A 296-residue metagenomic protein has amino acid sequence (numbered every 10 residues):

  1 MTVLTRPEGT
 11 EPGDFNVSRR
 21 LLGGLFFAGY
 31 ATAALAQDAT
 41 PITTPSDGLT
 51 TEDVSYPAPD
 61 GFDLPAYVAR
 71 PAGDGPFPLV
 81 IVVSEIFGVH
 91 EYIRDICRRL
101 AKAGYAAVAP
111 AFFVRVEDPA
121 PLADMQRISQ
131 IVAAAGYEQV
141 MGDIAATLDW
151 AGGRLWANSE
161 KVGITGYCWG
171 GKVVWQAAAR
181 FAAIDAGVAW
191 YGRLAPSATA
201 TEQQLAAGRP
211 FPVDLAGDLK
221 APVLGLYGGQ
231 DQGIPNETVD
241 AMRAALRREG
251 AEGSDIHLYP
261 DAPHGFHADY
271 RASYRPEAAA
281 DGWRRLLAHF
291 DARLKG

Functional and structural regions predicted by a protein language model:
M1-V17: N-terminal secretory signal peptides
A39-A72: N-terminal cap/lid segment of alpha/beta-hydrolase-fold proteins
P76-E85: Short beta-strand element of the alpha/beta-hydrolase
F113-E138, G265-D269: Cap/lid segment of the alpha/beta-hydrolase catalytic domain
S129-G153: Alpha/beta-hydrolase active-site loop
A146-P212: Primarily recognizes the serine-hydrolase "nucleophile elbow" in alpha/beta-hydrolase and SGNH/GDSL folds
G225-Y227: Short beta-strand/loop motif that positions the catalytic acidic residue of the alpha/beta-hydrolase fold
A251-G296: C-terminal catalytic histidine-bearing segment of alpha/beta-hydrolase fold enzymes
